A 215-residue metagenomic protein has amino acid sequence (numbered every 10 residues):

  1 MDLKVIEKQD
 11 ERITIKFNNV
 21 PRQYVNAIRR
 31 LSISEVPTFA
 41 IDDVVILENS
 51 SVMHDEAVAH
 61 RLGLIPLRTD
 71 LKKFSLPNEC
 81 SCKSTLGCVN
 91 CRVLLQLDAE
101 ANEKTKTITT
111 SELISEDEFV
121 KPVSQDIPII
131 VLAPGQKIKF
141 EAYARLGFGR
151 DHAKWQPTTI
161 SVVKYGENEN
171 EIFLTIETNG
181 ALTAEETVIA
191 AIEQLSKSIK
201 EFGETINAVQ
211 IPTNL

Functional and structural regions predicted by a protein language model:
M1-L215: Protein-protein interaction/assembly regions in multi-subunit complexes
